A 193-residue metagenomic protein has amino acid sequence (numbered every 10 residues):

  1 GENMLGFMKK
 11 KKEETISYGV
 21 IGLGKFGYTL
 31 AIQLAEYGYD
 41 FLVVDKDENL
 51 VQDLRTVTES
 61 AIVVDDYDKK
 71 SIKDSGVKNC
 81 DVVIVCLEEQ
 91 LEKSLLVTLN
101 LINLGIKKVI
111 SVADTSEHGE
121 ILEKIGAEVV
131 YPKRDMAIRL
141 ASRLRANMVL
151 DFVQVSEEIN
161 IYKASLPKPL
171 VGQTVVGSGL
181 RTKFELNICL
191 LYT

Functional and structural regions predicted by a protein language model:
M4-G19, L23-K46: Hydrophobic, well-ordered beta-alpha structural blocks that scaffold small-molecule cofactor pockets
E48-N49, S116: Helix N-cap at the beta1-alpha1 junction of Rossmann-like dinucleotide-binding domains, i.e., the first residues
V51-Q52, G119: Short alpha-helix immediately C-terminal to the canonical SAM-binding loop
V57-L140, S165: Phosphate-bearing ligand-interacting subdomains that bind or position ATP/ADP/UDP/GDP/NAD(P) or nucleotide-linked
I138-S156: A charged, well-structured terminal subsegment
F152-P167: Internal, active-site/partner-interface "lid" segment
V171-G177: A glycine-biased structural micro-motif
Y192-T193: Conserved small/polar residues in nucleotide/adenosyl-binding loops
